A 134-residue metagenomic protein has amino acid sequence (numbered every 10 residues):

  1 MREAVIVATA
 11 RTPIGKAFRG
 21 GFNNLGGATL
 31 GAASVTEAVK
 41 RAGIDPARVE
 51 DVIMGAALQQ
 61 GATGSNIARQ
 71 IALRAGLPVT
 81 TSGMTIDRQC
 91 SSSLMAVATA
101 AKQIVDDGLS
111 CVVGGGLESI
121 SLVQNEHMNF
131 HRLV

Functional and structural regions predicted by a protein language model:
M1-A57, G61-R69, A75, C90: Conserved active-site "lid/cap" helical segment
F22, A62, A100, L122-V123: Residue-level recognition of conserved structural "scaffold" positions that shape functional pockets and channels
G27, I67, R88, V105 (+2 more regions): Generic secondary-structure boundary signal with a strong preference for alpha-helix termini
V52, M84-T85, L117: Residue-level "edge-of-site" marker
A56-C111: Conserved catalytic cysteine-centered active-site region of acyl-thioester-dependent Claisen-condensing enzymes
C111-V134: Flexible glycine-/small-residue-enriched beta->alpha junction loops that bind anionic phosphate/pyrophosphate groups
